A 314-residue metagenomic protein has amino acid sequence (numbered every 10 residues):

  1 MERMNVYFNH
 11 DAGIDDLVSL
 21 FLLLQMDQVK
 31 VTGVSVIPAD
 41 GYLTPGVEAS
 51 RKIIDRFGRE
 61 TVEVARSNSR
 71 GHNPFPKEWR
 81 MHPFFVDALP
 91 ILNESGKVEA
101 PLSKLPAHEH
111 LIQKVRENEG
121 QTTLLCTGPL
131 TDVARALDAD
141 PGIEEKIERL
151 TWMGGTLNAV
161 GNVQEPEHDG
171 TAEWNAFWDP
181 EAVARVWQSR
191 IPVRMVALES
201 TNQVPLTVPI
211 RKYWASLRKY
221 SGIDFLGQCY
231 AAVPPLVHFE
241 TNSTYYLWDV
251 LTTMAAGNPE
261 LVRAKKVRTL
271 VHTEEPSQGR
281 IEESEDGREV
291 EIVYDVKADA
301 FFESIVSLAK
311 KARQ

Functional and structural regions predicted by a protein language model:
M1-M4, F21-V31, W174-F177, E181 (+1 more regions): Conformational coupling and interaction surfaces
E2-K52, G96-M195, T201, V208: Active-site histidine-anchored catalytic micro-motif
R3-M4, V47-E117, P276, S284-V296 (+1 more regions): Metal-dependent C-N hydrolase catalytic cores
F8-L17, S69-K77, E94-E99, I143-L150 (+2 more regions): Phosphate-binding glycine-rich loops and adjacent basic patches that engage nucleotide phosphates, nucleic-acid
G41-P45, N73, T156-V160, L270-E285: Short, mixed-charge aromatic SLiMs
K77, D138, L157-V160, P209-Y213 (+1 more regions): Short amphipathic alpha-helical patches
